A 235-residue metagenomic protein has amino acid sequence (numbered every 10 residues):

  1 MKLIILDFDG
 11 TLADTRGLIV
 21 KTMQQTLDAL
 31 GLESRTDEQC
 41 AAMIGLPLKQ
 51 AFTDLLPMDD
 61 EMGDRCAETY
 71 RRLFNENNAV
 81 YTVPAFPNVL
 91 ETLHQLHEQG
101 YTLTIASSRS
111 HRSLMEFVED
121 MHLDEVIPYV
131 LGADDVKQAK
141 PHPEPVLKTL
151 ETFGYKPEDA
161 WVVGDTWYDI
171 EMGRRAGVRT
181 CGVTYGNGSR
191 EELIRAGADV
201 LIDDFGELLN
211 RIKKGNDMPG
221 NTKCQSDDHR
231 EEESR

Functional and structural regions predicted by a protein language model:
M1-A42, L56: Active-site neighborhood of HAD-like aspartate-dependent phosphohydrolases
M1-L3, E38, H97, S110-H111 (+1 more regions): Asp-based, Mg2+/Mn2+-dependent phosphohydrolase catalytic module
L18, P47-Q50, P84, E91 (+4 more regions): Short alpha-helical
K21-Q25, Q50-A51, T69, E91 (+4 more regions): Alpha-helical elements of Rossmann-like donor-binding domains used by nucleotide-donor carbohydrate transfer enzymes
E33-Q39, M58-E68, V126: Short, surface-exposed acidic
G45-N77, P87-H97: A metal-dependent, Asp-based hydrolase signature
E76-I105, H111-V118, P143: Short, acidic loop-to-helix structural element flanking the phosphoryl-transfer center in phosphate-processing enzymes
